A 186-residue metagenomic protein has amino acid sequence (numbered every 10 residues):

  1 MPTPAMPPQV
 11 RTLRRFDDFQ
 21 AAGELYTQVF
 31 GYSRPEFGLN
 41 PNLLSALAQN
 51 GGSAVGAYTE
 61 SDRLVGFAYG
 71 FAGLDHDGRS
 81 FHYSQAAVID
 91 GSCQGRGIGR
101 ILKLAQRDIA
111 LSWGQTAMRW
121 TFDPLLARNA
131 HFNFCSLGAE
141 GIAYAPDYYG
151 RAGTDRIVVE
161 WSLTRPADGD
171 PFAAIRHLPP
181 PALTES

Functional and structural regions predicted by a protein language model:
M1-T3, R15-Q28, A167-E185: A short, well-structured alpha-helix characteristic of acyl/acetyltransferase catalytic modules
P8-G91: A conserved beta-strand-loop-helix scaffold within acyl/acetyltransferase catalytic domains
V29, R34, L125, N129 (+1 more regions): N-acyltransferase acceptor-side catalytic subdomain
E60, G73, A87-I89, D123-L125 (+2 more regions): An acidic- and aromatic-residue-enriched active-site/binding cleft used to recognize and process polar
I89, G95-A110: Conserved acetyl-CoA-binding loop-helix of GNAT-fold acetyltransferases
A110-D123: Conserved GNAT acetyl-CoA-binding A-motif
T121, H131, C135-D155: Conserved catalytic-core motifs of GNAT/GCN5-like acyltransferases
D147-A174: C-terminal "cap" of GNAT-fold acetyltransferases
